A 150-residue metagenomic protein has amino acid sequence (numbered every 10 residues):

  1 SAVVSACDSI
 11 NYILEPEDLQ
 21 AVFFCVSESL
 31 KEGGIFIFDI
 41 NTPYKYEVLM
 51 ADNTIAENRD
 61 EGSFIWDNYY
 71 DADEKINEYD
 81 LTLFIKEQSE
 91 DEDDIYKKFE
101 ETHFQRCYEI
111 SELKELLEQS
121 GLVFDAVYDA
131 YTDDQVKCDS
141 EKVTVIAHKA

Functional and structural regions predicted by a protein language model:
S1, M50-A51, V136-E141: Short secondary-structure transition/capping segments
S1-D18: A short SAM/SAH-binding and catalytic strip from SAM-dependent methyltransferases
V3, T54-E57, V143-V145: Short, hinge-like loop/turn segments at secondary-structure boundaries
V4-C7, D39, Y128: Short beta-strands and strand-loop turn motifs
S9-Y12, Y44, Y131-D134: Short histidine/acidic/glycine/proline-rich micro-motifs that form metal- and phosphate-coordinating active-site loops
L19-I35: A short glycine-rich, Lys/Arg-flanked "PGG" loop and its adjoining helix->strand segment in the class I
I37-L116: SAM-dependent methyltransferase
F104-A150: C-terminal lobe and adjacent flexible extensions of AdoMet/dcAdoMet transferase-like proteins
